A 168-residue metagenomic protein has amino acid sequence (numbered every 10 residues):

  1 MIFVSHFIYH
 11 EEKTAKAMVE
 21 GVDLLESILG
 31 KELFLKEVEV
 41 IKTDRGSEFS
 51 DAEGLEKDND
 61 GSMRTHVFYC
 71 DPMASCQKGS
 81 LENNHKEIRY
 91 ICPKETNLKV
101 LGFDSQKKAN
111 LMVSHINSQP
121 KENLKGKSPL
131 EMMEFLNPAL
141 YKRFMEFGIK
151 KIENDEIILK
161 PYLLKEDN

Functional and structural regions predicted by a protein language model:
M1, K13, V22-L25, R89-Y90 (+2 more regions): Metal-centered catalytic cores of metalloenzymes
F3, V22, I41-D44, K78 (+2 more regions): Mobile genetic element proteins and their domesticated derivatives, centered on retroelements and DNA transposons
V4-I8, C70: Polytopic alpha-helical membrane proteins, predominantly small-molecule transporters/carriers
F7-E32: Active-site beta-loop-alpha junctions of metal-dependent nucleic acid enzymes, especially the RNase H-like/DDE
E32-D51, D71-M73: Acidic/histidine-rich, metal-coordinating catalytic segments
K36-E37, M63-T65: Loop/turn elements at helix/coil->beta-strand transitions in domains of secreted/extracellular proteins
E53-L55: Short amphipathic alpha-helical segments
K57-D58, R64-E153, L159, L163-D167: Charged alpha-helix within mobile-element recombinases
